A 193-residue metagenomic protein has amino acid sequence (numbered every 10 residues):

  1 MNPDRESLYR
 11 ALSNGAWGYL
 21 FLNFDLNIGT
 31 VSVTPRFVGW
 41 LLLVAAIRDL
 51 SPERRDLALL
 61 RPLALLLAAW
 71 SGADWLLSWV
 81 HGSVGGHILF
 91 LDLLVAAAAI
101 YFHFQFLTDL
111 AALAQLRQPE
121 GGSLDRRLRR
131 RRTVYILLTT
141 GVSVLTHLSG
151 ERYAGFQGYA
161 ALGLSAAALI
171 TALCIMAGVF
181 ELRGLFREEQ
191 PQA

Functional and structural regions predicted by a protein language model:
M1-D49: N-terminal topogenic module of multi-pass integral membrane proteins
D4-S13, R54-L65, L128-R132: Membrane-interfacial loop-to-transmembrane alpha-helix junctions, especially the N-terminal start
N23-N27, L76-G86, V144-F156: Juxtamembrane "helix-exit" motif on the non-cytosolic side of transmembrane helices
S32-F37, L89-A99, Q157-T171: Alpha-helical transmembrane segments of polytopic membrane proteins
W40-L41, W70-D74, L93-T108, A168-A172: Generic alpha-helical transmembrane segments
V44, L137-A193: C-terminal transmembrane-bundle signature of multipass membrane proteins, characterized by strong activation on
R48-L60, G82-G85, Q115-R126: Membrane-interface helix-boundary motifs at transmembrane edges
T108-G141, L182-A193: Membrane-helix boundary/juxtamembrane motif in polytopic membrane proteins
